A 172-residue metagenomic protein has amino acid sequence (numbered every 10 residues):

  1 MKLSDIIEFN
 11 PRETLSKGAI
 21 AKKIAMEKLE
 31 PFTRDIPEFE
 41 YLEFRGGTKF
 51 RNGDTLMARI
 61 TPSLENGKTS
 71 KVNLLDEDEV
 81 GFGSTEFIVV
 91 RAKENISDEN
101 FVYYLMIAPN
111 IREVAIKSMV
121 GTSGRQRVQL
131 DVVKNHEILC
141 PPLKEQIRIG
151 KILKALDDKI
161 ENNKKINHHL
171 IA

Functional and structural regions predicted by a protein language model:
M1, E79-I88, V120-G150: A short glycine-rich beta-alpha junction/loop motif
M1-T14, L139-G150, K154-A172: Non-catalytic DNA-recognition/assembly elements of restriction-modification systems
S4-A58, S63-E65, K71-V72: Sequence-specific dsDNA recognition surfaces
I24, T69, A115, V128: Short clusters of hydrophobic/aromatic residues that line enzyme substrate/ligand-binding pockets
M26, A92, I138: Active-site donor-binding loop signature of nucleotide-sugar glycosyltransferases
G47-T48, N52-A108, G121: A short beta-sheet element
F101-Y104, V114, N135, R148 (+1 more regions): Short, solvent-exposed alpha-helical surface patches in well-structured domains
I107-M119, E137-L139: Well-ordered mid-protein domain cores that form the structural environment of catalytic cofactors
